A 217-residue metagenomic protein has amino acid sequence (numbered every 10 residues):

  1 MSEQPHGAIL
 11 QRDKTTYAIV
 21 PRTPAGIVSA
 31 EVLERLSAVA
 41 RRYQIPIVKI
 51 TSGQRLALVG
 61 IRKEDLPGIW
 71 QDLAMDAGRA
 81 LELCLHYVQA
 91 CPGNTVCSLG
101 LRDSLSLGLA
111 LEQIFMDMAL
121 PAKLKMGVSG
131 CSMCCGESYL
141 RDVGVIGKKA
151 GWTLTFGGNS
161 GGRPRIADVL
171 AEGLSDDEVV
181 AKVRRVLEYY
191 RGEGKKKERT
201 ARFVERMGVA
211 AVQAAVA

Functional and structural regions predicted by a protein language model:
M1-I19, V28: Intrinsically disordered, low-complexity polar/charged tails and linkers
A8-D13, Q44-I50, N159-S160: Short, flexible, solvent-exposed loop/turn segments with mixed acidic/basic and small polar residues
I19-K149: Small-residue-enriched alpha-helical segments and adjacent helix-cap loops that form tight helix-helix packing
S52, K197-R202: Short, surface-exposed loop/turn segments at secondary-structure junctions
P92-T95, N159-P164, F203-V209: Flexible glycine/acidic-rich beta-alpha junction loops that bind and position SAM and/or redox cofactors in anaerobic
V128-M133, R202-A210: A glycine-rich phosphate-binding loop feature that marks nucleotide/adenosyl-phosphate handling sites
G130, C134, Y139-R199: Mobile "lid/hinge" segments at catalytic clefts and subdomain interfaces of large enzymes
A211-A215: Long C-terminal interaction/binding lobes of large macromolecular proteins
